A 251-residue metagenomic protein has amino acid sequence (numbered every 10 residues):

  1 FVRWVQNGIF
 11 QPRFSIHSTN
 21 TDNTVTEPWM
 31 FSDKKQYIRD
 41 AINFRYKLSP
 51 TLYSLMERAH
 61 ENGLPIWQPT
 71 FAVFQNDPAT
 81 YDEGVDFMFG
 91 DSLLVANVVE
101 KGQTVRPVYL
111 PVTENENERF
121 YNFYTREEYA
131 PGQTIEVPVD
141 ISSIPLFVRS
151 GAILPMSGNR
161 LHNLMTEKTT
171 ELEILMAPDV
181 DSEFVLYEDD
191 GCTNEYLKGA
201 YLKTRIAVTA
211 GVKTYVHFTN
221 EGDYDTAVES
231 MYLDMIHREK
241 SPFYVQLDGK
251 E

Functional and structural regions predicted by a protein language model:
F1-S143, V148-R149: Catalytic-domain carbohydrate-binding cleft regions of carbohydrate-active enzymes
L146-G249: Accessory, solvent-exposed terminal regions and/or long lumenal/extracellular loops of proteins
